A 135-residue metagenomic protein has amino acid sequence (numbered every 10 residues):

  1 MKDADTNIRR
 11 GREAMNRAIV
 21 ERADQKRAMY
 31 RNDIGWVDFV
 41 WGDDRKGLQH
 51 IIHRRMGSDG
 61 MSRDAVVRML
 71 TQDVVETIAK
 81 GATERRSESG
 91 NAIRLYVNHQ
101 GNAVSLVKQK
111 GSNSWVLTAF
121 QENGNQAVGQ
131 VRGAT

Functional and structural regions predicted by a protein language model:
M1-T135: Ribonuclease/tRNase effector modules and their secretory precursors
